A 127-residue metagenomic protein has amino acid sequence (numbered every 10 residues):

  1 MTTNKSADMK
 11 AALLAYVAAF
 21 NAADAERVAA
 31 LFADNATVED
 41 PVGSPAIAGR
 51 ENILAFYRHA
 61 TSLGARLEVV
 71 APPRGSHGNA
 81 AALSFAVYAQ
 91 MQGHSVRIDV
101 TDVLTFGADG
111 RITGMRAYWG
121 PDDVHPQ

Functional and structural regions predicted by a protein language model:
M1-D34, P126: Short, low-complexity N-terminal intrinsically disordered segments enriched in polar/charged residues
T2-N4, L54-Q127: A beta-strand edge to alpha-helix "cap/lid" segment located at domain peripheries
Y16-A19, E39, Y88: Alpha-helix C-capping/helix-to-loop hinge sites
V17, V42, P73-G75: Structured beta->alpha junctions
T37-I47, H59-T61: A short gly/proline-enriched turn/hairpin at secondary-structure junctions
